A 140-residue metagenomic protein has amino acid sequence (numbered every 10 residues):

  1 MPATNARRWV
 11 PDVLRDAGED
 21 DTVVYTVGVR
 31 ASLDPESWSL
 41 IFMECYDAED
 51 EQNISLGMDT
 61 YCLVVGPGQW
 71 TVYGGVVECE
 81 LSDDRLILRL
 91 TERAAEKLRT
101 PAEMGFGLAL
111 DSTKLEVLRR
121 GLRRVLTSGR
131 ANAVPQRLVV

Functional and structural regions predicted by a protein language model:
M1-L40: Charge-rich, low-complexity N-terminal segments
R7-L14, P67, T71-V76, L118: A broad structural signal for short, well-ordered beta-strand segments within beta-sheet-rich domains
V27, T60-C62, L86-R89: Short polybasic amphipathic segments
E36-E49, K97-D111: Extended Gly/Ser/Thr-rich low-complexity repeat segments, especially those forming or decorating extracellular
S37-E80: Acidic, aromatic-enriched beta-alpha/helix-loop junctions
E80-D84, D111-K114: A short, structured loop/turn motif at beta-sheet edges
L81-E96: A short, structured beta-strand/loop element
L98-V140: Mixed-charge, glycine-accented linear interaction segment located at domain edges/termini
